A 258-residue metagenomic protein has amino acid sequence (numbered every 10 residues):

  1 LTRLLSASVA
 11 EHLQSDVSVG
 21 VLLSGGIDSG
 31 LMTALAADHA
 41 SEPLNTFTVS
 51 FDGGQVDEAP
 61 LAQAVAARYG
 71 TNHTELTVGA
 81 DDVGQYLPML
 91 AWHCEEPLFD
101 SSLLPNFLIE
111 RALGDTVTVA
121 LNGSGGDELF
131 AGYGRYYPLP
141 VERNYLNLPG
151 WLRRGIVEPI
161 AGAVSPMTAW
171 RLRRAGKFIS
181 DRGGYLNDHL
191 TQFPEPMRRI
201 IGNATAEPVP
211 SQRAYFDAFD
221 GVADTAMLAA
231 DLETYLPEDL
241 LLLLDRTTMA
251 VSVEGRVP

Functional and structural regions predicted by a protein language model:
L1-P210, L243-P258: ATP-dependent adenylate-handling active sites, centered on carboxylate activation for C-N bond formation
F99, A218-D231: Structural motif
V209-D217: A short, charged helix-loop
L232-T247: Short Ser/Thr-interspersed hydrophobic loop/turn segments at strand-loop and sheet-helix junctions that line or gate
